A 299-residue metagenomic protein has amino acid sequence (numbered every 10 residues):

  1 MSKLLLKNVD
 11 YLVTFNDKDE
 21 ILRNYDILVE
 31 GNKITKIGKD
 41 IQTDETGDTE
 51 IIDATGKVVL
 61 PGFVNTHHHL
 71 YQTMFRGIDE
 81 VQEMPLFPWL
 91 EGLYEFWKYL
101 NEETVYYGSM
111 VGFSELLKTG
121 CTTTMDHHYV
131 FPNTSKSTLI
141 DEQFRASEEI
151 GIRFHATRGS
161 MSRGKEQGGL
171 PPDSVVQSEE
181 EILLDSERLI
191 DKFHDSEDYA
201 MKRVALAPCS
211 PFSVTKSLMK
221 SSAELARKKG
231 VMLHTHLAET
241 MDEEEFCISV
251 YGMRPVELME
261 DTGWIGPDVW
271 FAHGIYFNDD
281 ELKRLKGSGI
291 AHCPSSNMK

Functional and structural regions predicted by a protein language model:
M1-T46, V58: N-terminal metal-binding scaffold of metallo-dependent hydrolase/deaminase domains
L4-K7, D44-P88, G92, M110 (+2 more regions): Replace "His-x-His-based motif
V9, I27, N32, G56 (+8 more regions): Divalent metal-coordination and catalytic microenvironments
I78-H127, F131-R153, L184-D198: Alpha-helical scaffold segments that flank or form the walls of functional sites
N133-G274: Metal-coordinating catalytic core of metallo-dependent amide/deamination hydrolases
W264-K299: Active-site-adjacent C-terminal substructures of enzyme catalytic domains
